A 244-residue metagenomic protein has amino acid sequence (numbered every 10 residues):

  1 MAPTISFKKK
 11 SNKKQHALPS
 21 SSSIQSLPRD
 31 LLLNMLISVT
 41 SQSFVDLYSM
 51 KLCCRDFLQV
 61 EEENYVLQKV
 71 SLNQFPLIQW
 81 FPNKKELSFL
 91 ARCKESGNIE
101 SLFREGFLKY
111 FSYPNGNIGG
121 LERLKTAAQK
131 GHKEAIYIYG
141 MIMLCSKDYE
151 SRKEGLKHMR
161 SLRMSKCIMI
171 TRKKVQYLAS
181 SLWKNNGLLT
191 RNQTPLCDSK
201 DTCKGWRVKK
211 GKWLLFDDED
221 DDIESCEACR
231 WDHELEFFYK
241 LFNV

Functional and structural regions predicted by a protein language model:
M1-S26, S181, W231, F238 (+1 more regions): CRL adaptor-proximal regions
A2-P3, A17-L108, N117-L121, Y137: Skp1-binding F-box subdomain of Cullin-RING ligase substrate receptors
S96-E100, S112, K130-K133, S146: Short helix-capping/linker turns of helical repeat alpha-solenoids
F103-E105, Y137-G140, K153-G155, R172-K174: Alpha-solenoid helical repeat scaffolds
Q129, D148-C167: TPR/TPR-like (Sel1-like) alpha-helical repeat modules
K133-I138, R163-V175: Boundary/linker segments of alpha-helical solenoid repeat arrays
K204-V244: Long C-terminal extensions of eukaryotic subunits of large macromolecular complexes
